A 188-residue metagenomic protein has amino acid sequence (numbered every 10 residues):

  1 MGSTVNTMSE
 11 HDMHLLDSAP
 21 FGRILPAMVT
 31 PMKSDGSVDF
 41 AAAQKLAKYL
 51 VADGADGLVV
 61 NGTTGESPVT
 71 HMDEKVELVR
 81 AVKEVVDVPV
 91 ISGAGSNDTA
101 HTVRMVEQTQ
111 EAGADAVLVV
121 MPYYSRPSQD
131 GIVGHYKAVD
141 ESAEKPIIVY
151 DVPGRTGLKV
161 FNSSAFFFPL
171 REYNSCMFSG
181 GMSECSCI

Functional and structural regions predicted by a protein language model:
G2-P26, T30-K159: Active-site beta->alpha loop and helix N-cap motifs at the rims of alpha/beta catalytic domains
E141-S142, P153-I188: Catalytic alpha/beta core domains of metabolic enzymes, predominantly
